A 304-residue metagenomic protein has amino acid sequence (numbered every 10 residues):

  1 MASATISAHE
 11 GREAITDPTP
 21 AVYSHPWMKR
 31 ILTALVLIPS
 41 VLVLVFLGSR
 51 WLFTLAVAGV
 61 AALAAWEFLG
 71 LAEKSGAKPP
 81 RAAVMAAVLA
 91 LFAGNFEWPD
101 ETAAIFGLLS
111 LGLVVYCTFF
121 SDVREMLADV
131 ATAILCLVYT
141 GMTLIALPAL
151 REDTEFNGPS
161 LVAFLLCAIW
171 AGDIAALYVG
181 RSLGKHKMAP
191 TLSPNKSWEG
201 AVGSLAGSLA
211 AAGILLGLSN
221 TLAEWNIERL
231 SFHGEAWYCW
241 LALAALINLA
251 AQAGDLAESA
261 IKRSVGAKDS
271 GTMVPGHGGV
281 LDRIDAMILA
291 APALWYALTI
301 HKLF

Functional and structural regions predicted by a protein language model:
A2-A245: Membrane-embedded alpha-helical bundles of polytopic integral membrane proteins
L35-V36, G271, I288-L289: Hydrophobic alpha-helical transmembrane segments of integral membrane proteins, especially lipid-exposed positions
R181-S182, A260-V265, I288, P292-A293: Re-entrant/interfacial helical elements at transmembrane boundaries that shape and gate the permeation pathway
S219, Y296-F304: Juxtamembrane boundary at the C-terminal end of a transmembrane helix
A250-A251: Hydrophobic, small-residue-rich transmembrane alpha-helices and their short perimembrane loops in multi-pass membrane
R263-A286: Interfacial loop-to-transmembrane junctions
R283-T299: Final/C-terminal transmembrane alpha-helix of multipass membrane proteins
